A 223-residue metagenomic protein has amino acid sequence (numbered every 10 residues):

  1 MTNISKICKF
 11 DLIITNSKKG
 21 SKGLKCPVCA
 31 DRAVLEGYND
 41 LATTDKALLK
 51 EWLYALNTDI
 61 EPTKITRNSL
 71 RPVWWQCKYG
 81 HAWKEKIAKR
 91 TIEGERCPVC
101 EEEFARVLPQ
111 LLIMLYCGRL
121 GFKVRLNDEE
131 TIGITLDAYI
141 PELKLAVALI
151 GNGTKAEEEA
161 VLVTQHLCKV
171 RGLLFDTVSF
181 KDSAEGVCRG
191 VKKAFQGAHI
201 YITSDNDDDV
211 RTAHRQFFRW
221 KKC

Functional and structural regions predicted by a protein language model:
M1-R119, I132, L136, P141-L145 (+1 more regions): Functional cation/ligand-contacting sites centered on basic and imidazole/sulfhydryl donors
G23, G121-K123, G172: A generic structural signal for alpha->beta connector loops
T91, T135-T164, S183: Short beta-strand-loop-alpha-helix junction that forms the active-site gateway of nucleic-acid-processing nucleases
R119-E129: Short secondary-structure junctions
N127, T154-F195, I200: Catalytic cores of nucleic-acid endonucleases
